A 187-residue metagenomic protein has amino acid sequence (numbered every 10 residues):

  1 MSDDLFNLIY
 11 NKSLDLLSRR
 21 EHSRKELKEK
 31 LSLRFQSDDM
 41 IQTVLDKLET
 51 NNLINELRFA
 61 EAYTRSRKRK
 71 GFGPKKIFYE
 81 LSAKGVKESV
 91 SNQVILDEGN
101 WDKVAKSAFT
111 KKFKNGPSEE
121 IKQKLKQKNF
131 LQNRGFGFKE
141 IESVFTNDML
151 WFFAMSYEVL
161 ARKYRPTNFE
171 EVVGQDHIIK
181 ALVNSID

Functional and structural regions predicted by a protein language model:
M1-F153: An alpha-helical, amphipathic repeat domain used for nucleic-acid recognition, typified by the mTERF helical solenoid
F153-D187: P-loop/Walker A NTP-binding region and its immediately flanking N-terminal helices in P-loop NTPase folds
